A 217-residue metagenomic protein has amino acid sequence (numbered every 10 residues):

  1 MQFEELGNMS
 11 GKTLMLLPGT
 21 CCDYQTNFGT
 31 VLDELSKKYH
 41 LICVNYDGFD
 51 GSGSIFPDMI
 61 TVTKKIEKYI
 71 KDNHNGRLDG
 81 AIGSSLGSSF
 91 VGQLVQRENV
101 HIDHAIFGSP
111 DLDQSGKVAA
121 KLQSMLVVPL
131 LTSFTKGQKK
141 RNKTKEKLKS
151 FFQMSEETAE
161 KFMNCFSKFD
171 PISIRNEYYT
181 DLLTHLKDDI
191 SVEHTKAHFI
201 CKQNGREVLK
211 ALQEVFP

Functional and structural regions predicted by a protein language model:
Q2-G51: Conserved HGGG/HGGXW glycine-rich cap/lid loop of the alpha/beta-hydrolase fold
L16-T20, S85, K202: Glycine-rich His-Gly loop
L35, L94-E98: Aromatic pocket-lining residues of Rossmann-like dinucleotide-binding sites
C43-G80: Active-site loop/oxyanion-hole signature of alpha/beta-hydrolase fold enzymes
I82-V91: Gly/Ala-rich beta-loop-alpha elbow adjacent to hydrolase catalytic centers
Q96, I102-S133: Flexible "cap/lid" loop of the alpha/beta hydrolase fold
K121-L183: The alpha/beta-hydrolase serine catalytic core
I172-Q213: Conserved serine/cysteine hydrolase catalytic core
